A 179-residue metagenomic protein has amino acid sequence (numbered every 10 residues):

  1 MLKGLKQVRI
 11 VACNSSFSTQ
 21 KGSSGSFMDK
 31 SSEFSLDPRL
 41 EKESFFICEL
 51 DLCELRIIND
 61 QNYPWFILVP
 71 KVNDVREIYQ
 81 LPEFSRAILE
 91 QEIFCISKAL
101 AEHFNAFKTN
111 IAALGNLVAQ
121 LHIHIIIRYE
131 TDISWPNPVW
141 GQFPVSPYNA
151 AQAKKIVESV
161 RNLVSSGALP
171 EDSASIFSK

Functional and structural regions predicted by a protein language model:
L5-I10, G25-L121, I125-K179: HIT superfamily nucleotide-processing domains
F17-Q20: N-terminal start and proteolytic maturation junction detector
